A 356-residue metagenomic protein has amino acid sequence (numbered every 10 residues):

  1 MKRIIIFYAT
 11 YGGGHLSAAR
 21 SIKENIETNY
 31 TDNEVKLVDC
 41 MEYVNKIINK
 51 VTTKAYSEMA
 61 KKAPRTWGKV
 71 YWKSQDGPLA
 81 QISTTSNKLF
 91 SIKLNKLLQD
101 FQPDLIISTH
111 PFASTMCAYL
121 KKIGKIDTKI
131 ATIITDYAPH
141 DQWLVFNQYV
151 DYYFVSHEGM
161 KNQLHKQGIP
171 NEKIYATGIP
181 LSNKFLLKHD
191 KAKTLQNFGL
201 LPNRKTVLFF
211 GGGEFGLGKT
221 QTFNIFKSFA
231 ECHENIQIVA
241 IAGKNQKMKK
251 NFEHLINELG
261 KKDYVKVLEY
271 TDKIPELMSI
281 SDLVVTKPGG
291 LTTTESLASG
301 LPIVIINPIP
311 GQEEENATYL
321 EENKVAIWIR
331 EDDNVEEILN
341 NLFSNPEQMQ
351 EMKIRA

Functional and structural regions predicted by a protein language model:
S21-L97: Conserved N-terminal ligand/cofactor-binding loop architecture of enzyme catalytic domains
K69-G168, K173-A176: Active-site and donor-binding regions of nucleotide-sugar-utilizing enzymes
D151-E214: A nucleotide-sugar donor-handling region in carbohydrate enzymes
K193, L201-I280: Donor-nucleotide binding loops and adjacent catalytic segments primarily of GT-B fold Leloir glycosyltransferases
S279-P288: Acidic donor-binding loop of glycosyltransferase active sites
S281-D282, G300-P302: A short alpha->beta transition loop at the rim of the catalytic pocket in nucleotide-sugar-dependent
N323, E331-Q348: C-terminal "capping" alpha-helix adjacent to the active site of nucleotide-linked donor transferases in cell-envelope
Q348-A356: A short, well-ordered alpha-helix in the C-terminal region of glycosyltransferases
